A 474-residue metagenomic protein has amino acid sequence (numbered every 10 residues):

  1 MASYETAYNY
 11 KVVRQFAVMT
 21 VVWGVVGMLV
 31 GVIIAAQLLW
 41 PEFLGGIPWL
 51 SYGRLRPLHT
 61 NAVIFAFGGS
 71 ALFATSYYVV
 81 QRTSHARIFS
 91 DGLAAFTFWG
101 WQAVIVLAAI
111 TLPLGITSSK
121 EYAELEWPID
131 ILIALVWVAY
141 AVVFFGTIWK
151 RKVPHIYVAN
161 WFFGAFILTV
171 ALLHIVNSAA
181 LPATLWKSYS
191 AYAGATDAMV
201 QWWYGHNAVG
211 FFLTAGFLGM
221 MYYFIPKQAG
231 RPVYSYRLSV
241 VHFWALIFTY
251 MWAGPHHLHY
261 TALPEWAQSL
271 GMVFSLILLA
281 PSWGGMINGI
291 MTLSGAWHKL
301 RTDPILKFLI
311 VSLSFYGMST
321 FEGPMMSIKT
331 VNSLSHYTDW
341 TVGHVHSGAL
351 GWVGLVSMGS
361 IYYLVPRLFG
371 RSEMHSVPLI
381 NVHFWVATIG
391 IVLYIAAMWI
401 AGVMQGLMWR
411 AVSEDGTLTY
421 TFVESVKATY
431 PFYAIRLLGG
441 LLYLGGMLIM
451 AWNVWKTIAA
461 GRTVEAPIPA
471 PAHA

Functional and structural regions predicted by a protein language model:
M1-Y4, S425-T429: Short, charged/polar, low-complexity loop and linker segments that flank or interrupt alpha-helical bundles
A2-Q15: Cytosolic juxtamembrane amphipathic/interface segments immediately preceding and feeding into a transmembrane helix
R14-E42, G46-I116, W127-I148, N160-L185 (+7 more regions): Hydrophobic cores of alpha-helical transmembrane segments in multi-pass integral membrane proteins
H155-I156: Extended, leucine-rich alpha-helical cores of fungal transcription factors
S188-A193: Surface-exposed loop and adjacent secondary-structure segments within mature catalytic domains
T196-D197, G230: Functional cores that coordinate and move charged inorganic groups
N332-T341: Flexible, glycine/threonine-enriched loop-and-boundary segments that flank and lead into catalytic domains of large
R462-A474: Short, highly charged, low-complexity non-transmembrane loops/tails of multi-pass membrane proteins
